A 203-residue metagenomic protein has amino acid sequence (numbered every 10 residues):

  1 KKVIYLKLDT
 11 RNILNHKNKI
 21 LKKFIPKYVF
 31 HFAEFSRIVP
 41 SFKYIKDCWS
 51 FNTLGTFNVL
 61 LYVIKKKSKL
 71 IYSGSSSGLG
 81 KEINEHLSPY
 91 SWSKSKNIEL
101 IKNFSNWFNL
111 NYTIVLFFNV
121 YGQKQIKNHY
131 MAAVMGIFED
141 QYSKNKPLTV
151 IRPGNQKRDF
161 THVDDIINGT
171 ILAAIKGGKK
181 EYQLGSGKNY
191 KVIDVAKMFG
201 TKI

Functional and structural regions predicted by a protein language model:
K1-V120, T170: N-terminal Rossmann-like NAD(P)+-binding domain of SDR-like oxidoreductases, especially those catalyzing
V39, N58, S77, Q125-I126 (+2 more regions): Short, flexible micro-motifs
S50-T53, K94, N128, A132 (+2 more regions): Short, solvent-exposed loop/helix junctions and linker helices that flank or host conserved functional motifs
K81, Q123-K124, V192-I193: A short beta-to-alpha transition loop/helix N-cap that caps and shapes the active-site region
L87-Y90, F118-A132, R152-V163: Glycine-rich "substrate-gating" loop/helix at the edge of Rossmann-like oxidoreductase active sites
K96-F104, V134, F138, V195 (+1 more regions): Hydrophobic alpha-helix immediately C-terminal to the catalytic Tyr-X-X-X-Lys motif of short-chain
Y142-I203: C-terminal substrate-binding subdomain of Rossmann-fold SDR/epimerase-dehydratase oxidoreductases
